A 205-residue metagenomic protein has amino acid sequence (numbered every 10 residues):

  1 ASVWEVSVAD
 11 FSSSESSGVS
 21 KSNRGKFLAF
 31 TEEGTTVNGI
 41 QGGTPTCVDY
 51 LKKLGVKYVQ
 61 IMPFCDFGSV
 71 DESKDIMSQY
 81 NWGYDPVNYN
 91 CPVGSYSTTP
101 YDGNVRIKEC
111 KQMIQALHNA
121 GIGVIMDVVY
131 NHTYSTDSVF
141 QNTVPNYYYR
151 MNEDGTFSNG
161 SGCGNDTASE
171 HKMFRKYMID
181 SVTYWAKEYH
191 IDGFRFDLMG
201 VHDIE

Functional and structural regions predicted by a protein language model:
A1: Basic K/R-rich, polyanion-interacting modules in nucleoproteins and related proteins
A9-H190, R195-M199, D203-E205: Substrate-binding/active-site clefts of carbohydrate-active enzymes
